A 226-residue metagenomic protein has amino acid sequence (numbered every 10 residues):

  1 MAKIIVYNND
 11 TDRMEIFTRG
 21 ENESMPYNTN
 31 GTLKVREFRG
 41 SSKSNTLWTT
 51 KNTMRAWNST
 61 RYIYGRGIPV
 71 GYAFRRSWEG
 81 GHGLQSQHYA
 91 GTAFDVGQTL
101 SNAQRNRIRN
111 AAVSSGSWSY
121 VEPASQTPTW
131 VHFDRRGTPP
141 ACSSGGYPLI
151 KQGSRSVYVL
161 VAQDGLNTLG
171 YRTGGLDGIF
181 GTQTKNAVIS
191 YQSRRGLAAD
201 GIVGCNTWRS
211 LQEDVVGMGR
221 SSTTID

Functional and structural regions predicted by a protein language model:
K3-T127, V131-G137, C142: Cell-envelope/glycan interface and biosynthesis
I4-N8, L84-T92, Q98-G170, G178 (+4 more regions): Catalytic cores and adjacent binding grooves of peptidoglycan-active enzymes
V216-D226: C-terminal extensions
